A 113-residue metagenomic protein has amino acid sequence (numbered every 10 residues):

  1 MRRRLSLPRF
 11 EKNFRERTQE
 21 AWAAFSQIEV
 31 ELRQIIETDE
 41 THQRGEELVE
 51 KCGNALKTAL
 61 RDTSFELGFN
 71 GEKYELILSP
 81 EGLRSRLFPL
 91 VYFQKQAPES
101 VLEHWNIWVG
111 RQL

Functional and structural regions predicted by a protein language model:
R2-E66, N70, E81-L113: Long, contiguous binding/interaction regions
Y74-P80: Short cationic amphipathic helices and targeting signals
